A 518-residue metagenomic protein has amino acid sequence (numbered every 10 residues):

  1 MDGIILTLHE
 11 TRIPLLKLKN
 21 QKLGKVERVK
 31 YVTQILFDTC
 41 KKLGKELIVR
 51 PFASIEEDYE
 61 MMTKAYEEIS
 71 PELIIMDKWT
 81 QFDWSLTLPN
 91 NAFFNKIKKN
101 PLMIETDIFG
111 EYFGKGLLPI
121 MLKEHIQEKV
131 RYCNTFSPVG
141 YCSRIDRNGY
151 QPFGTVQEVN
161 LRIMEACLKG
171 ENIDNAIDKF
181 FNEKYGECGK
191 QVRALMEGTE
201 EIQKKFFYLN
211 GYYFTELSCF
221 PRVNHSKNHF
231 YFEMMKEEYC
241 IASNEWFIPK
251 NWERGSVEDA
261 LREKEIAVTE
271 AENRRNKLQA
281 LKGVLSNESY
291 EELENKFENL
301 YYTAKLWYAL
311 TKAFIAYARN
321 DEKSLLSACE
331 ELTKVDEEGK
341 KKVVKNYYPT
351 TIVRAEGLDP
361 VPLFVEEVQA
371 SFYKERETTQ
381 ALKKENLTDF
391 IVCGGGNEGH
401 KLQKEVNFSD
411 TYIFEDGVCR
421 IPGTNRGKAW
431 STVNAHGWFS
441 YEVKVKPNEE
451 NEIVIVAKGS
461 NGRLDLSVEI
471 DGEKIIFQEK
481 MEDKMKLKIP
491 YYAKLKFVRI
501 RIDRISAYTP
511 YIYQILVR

Functional and structural regions predicted by a protein language model:
M1-K179, E183-E187: Catalytic-core regions of glycoside hydrolase
R131, T155, M164-V445: Catalytic domains of carbohydrate-active enzymes that cleave complex glycans
F439, V445-N461: A short beta-strand element within beta-rich, extracytoplasmic domains of secreted/secretory-pathway proteins
A457-D465, S506-A507: Extended, low-complexity, turn-rich repeat/linker tracts enriched in Gly/Pro/Ser/Thr and Asp/Glu that occur
R463-E473: Short, surface-exposed beta-strand/strand-loop-strand elements in extracellular ectodomains
K474-K494: Extracellular carbohydrate recognition and processing domains and analogous Trp-centered ligand-binding platforms
I500-Y508: Short beta-strand-plus-loop segments that form exposed binding edges in beta-rich domains
A507-I515: Edge beta-strands of jelly-roll/beta-sandwich modules across compartments, strongly enriched in secreted/luminal
